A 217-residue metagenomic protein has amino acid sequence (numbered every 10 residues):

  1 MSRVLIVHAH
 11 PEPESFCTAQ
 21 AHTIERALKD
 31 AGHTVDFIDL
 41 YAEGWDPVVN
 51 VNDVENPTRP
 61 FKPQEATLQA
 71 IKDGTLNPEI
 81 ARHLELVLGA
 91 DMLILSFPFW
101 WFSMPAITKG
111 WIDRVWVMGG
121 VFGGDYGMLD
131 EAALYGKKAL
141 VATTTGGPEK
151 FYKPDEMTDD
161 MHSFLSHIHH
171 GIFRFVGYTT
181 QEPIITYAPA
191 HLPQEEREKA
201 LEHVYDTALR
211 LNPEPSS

Functional and structural regions predicted by a protein language model:
M1-V121, K199-S217: N-terminal beta1-alpha1-beta2 submodule of the flavodoxin-like/Rossmannoid cofactor-binding fold
L5-V7, D36-I38, L140-A142, Q181-I184: Hydrophobic/aromatic beta-strand patches that form the interior of the parallel beta-sheet core in alpha/beta enzyme
H8-H10, A27, T145-G146, Y187-P189: Short, histidine-centered active-site or binding-site loop motifs used for metal coordination, general acid-base
Y41, D130, T180: Glycine-rich, flexible loop/turn motifs
Y41-W45, G147, A188-H191: Short, internal active-site loops enriched in acidic
L88, L134, Y178-T179: Structured loop/turn residues at beta-strand edges in well-structured enzyme cores
V121-F175: Short, glycine-/small-residue-rich phosphate/pyrophosphate-handling segment
F151-S217: Glycine-rich phosphate/pyrophosphate-binding loop and the adjoining helix
